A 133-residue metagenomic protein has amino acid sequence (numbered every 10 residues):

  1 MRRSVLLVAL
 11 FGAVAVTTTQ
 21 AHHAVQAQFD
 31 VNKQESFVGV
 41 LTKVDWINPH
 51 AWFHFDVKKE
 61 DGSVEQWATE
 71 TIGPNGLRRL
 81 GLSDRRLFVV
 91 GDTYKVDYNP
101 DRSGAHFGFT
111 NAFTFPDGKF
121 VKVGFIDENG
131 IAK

Functional and structural regions predicted by a protein language model:
V5-T17: Bacterial N-terminal signal peptides
Q20-E35: Short boundary/loop segments of OB/S1/cold-shock single-stranded nucleic-acid-binding domains
E35-F37, Y94: Hydrophobic core residues within well-ordered beta-strands of beta-rich domains
G39-L41: Conserved hydrophobic positions within beta-strands
I47-K58: Short aromatic-glycine-enriched beta-strand elements
G62-N75: Short, basic/aromatic beta-hairpin or loop at an interaction surface
R79-V96: Short nucleic-acid-contacting surface segments enriched for D/E, G, S/T with interspersed K/R
N99-I126: OB-fold/S1-family single-stranded nucleic acid-binding modules
